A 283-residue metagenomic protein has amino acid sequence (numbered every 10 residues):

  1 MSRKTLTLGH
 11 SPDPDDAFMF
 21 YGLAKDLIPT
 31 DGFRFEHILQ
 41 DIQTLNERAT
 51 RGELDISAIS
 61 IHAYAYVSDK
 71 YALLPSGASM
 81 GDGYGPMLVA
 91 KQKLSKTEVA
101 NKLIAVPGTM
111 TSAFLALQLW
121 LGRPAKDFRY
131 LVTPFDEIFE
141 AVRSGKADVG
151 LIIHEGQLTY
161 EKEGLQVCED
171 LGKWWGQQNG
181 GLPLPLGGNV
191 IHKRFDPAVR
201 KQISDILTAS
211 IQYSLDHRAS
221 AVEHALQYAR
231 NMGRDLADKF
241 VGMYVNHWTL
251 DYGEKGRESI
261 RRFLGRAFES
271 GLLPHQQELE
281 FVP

Functional and structural regions predicted by a protein language model:
R3-K25, L39, P86-V149, I153-E155 (+1 more regions): Bilobed "Venus flytrap"/periplasmic-binding protein-like clamshell domains and structurally analogous long
L6-T7, K70-A78, L103-I104: A structural signal for short loop-to-beta-strand junctions that line the ligand-binding cleft of periplasmic/secreted
D15-M19, I28-S60: Extracytoplasmic small-molecule ligand-binding "clamshell" domains of the periplasmic binding protein/Venus flytrap
D41-Q43, G52-A65, P134-F135, I152-L158: Beta->alpha turn/N-cap motifs
L73-S95, G176-R194: Hydrophobic/proline-rich hinge and linker segments of small-molecule sensing/allosteric domains, predominantly
P134-Q227: Pocket-lining segment of extracytoplasmic ligand-binding domains
F195-R266: Secondary-structure end/capping motifs
R266-P283: Conserved C-terminal helix/tail region of periplasmic/extracytoplasmic solute-binding proteins
